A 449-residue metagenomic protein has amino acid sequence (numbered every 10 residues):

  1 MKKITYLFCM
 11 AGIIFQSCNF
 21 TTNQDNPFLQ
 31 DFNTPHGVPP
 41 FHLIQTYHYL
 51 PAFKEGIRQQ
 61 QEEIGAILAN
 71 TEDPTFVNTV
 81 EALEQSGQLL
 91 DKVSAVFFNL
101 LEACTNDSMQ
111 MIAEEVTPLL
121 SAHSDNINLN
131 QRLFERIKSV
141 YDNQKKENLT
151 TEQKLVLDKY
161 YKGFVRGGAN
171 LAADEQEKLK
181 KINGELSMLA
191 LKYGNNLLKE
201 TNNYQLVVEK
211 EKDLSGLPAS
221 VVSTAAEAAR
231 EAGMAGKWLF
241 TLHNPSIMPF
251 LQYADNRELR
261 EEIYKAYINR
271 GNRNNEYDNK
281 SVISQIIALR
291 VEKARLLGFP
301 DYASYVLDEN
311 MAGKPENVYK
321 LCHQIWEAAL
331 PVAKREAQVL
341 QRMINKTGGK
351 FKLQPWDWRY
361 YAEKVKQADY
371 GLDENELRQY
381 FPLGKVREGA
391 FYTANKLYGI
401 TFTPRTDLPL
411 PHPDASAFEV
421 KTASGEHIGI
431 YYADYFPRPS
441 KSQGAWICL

Functional and structural regions predicted by a protein language model:
K2-C9: Sec-dependent signal peptide recognition, specifically the positively charged N-region followed immediately by
T22-P218: N-terminal helix-rich structural modules
N33-H48, F97-V116, S139-K181, T241-S281 (+3 more regions): Short His/Asp/Glu-rich catalytic/ion-coordination signatures at enzyme active sites or charged loops
G65, T79, K181-I182, G194 (+4 more regions): Composition- and surface-driven signal marking solvent-exposed, interaction-prone regions in large proteins
E152, V156, N195, K199-T241 (+2 more regions): Active-site-proximal, well-structured secondary-structure segments within enzyme catalytic domains
